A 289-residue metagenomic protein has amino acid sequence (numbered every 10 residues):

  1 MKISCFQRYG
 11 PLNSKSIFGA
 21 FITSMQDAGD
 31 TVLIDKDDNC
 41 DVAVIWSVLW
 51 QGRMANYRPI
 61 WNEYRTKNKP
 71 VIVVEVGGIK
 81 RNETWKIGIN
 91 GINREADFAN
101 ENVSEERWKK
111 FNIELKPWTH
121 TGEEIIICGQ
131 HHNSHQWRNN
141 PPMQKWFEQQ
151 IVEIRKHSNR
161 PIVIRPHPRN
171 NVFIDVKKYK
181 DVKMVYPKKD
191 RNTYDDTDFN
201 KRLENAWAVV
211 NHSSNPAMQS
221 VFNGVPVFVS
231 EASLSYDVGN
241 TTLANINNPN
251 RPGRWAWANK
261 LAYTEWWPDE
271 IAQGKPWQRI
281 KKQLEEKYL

Functional and structural regions predicted by a protein language model:
M1-S47, S134, L284-L289: N-terminal pre-catalytic "stem/leader" segment of glycosyltransferase-like enzymes
F6-R8, W46-V48, V74-G78, G122-S134 (+2 more regions): Short loop/turn segments at strand-loop or loop-helix junctions that form parts of catalytic or ligand-binding pockets
Q7-G10, E148-T193: Catalytic donor nucleotide-activated moiety binding site of glycosyltransferases and closely related
S14-I22, R53-P59, P141-E153: Well-ordered, non-membrane alpha-helical segments in soluble/globular domains
I34-N62, V209-H212: Short, well-ordered secondary-structure micro-motifs within conserved domains or adaptor modules
T84-G122, D237-L289: Leloir-type glycosyltransferase catalytic cores
H132-P142: Surface-exposed cleft-lining segments at the edges of enzyme active sites
Y194-T241: A donor-sugar binding/catalytic signature common to diverse glycosyltransferases and related nucleotide-sugar
